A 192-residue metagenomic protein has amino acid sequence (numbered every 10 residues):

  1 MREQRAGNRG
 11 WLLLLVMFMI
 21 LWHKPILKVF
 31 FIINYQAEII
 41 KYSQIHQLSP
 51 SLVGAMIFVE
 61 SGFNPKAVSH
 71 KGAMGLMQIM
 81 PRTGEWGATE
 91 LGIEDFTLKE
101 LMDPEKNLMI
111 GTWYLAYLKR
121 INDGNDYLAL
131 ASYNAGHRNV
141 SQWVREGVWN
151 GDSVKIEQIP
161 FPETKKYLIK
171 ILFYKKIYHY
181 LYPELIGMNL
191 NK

Functional and structural regions predicted by a protein language model:
M1-A6: N-terminal Lys/Arg-rich, disordered targeting/topogenic segments
N8-P25: Hydrophobic membrane-insertion alpha-helices, especially the h-region of bacterial N-terminal signal peptides
L21-K192: Catalytic glycan-binding domains that act on GlcNAc-containing polysaccharides
